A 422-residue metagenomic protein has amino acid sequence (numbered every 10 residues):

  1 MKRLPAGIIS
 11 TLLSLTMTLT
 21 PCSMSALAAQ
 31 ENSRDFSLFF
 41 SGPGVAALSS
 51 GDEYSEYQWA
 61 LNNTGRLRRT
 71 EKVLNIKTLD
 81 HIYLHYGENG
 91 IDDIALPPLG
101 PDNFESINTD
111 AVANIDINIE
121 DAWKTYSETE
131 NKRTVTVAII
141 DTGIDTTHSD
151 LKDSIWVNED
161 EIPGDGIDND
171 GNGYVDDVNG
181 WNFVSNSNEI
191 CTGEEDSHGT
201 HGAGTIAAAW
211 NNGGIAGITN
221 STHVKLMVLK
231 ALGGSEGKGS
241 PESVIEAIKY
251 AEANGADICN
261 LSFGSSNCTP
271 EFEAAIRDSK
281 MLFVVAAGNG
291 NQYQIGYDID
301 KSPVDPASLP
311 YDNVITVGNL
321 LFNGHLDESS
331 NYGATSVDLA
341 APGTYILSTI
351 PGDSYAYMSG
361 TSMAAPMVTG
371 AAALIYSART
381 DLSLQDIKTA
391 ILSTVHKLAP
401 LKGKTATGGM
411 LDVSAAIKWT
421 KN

Functional and structural regions predicted by a protein language model:
R3-T16: Sec-dependent N-terminal signal peptides
T16-A26: C-terminal segment of classical bacterial N-terminal signal peptides
L27-T136, I144-D150, K421: Protease zymogen maturation seam
A29-F36, G44, D110, E120-S240 (+5 more regions): Subtilisin-like serine protease catalytic core
S37, A216, N254-L261, N313-T316 (+1 more regions): C-terminal subdomain of the subtilisin-like protease fold in secreted/lumenal serine endopeptidases
K124, T129-N131, T142, D196-S197 (+8 more regions): Substrate-binding/access-modulating region of protease and related hydrolase catalytic domains
L320: Carbohydrate-associated surface elements
M363-T380: Short, small-residue alpha-helix embedded
